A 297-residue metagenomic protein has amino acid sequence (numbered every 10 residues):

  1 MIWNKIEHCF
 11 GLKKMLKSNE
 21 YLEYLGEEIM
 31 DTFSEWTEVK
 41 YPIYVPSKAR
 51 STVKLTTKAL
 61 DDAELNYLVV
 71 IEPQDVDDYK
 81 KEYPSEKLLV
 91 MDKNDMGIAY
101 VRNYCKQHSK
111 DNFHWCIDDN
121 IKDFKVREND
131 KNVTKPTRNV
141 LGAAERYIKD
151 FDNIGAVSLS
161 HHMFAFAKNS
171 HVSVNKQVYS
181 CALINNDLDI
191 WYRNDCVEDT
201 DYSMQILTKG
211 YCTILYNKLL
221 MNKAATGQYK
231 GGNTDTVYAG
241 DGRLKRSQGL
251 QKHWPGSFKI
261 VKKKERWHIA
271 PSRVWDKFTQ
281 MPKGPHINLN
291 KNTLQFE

Functional and structural regions predicted by a protein language model:
K13-P42, R50-S51, N194, T200-E297: C-terminal catalytic/acceptor-binding lobe
Y24-T32, I43-E64, D75-E82: Short, well-formed alpha-helical segments that are part of the catalytic scaffolds of diverse glycosyltransferases
T37-P42, L60-V69, S85-K87: Short loop->beta transition adjacent to catalytic acidic/histidine clusters or analogous donor-positioning motifs
R50, N120-K122, H162-A165, L220-M221: Short, solvent-exposed loop/turn segments at secondary-structure junctions
V69, F113-D118, G155-S160, T213-N217 (+1 more regions): A structural signal for short, well-ordered beta-strand segments and their strand-loop junctions that often border
E72-W115, K122-V133: Active-site-proximal specificity loops/subdomain of glycosyltransferases
F124-T208: Conserved catalytic core of nucleotide-sugar-dependent glycosyltransferases
